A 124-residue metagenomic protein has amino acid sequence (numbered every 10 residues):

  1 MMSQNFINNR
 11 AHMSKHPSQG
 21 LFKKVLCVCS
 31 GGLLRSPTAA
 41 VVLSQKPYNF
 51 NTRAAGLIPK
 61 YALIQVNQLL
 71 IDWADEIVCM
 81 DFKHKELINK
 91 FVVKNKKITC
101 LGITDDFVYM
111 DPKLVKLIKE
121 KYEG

Functional and structural regions predicted by a protein language model:
M1-G124: Short polar/charged helix/loop
